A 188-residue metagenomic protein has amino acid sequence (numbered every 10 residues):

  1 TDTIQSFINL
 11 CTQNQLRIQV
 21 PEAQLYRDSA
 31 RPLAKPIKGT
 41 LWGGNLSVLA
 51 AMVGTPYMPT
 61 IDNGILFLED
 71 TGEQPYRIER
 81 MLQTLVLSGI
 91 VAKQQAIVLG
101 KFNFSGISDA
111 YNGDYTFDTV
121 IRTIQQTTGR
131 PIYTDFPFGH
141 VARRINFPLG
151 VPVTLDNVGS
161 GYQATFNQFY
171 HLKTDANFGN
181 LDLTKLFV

Functional and structural regions predicted by a protein language model:
T1-V48: Conserved anion/nucleotide-ligand pocket segment
I8-V20, A51-G54, M58, Q83 (+2 more regions): Generic secondary-structure signature for well-ordered alpha-helical cores
K35-P36, L41-G44, M52, P59-N63 (+1 more regions): Short gly/pro-enriched beta-turn/loop segments at secondary-structure junctions
K35-P36, V48-G54, M81-T84, G139: Glycine-rich, charged/polar anion/phosphate-binding loops that engage phosphate groups from diverse ligands
Y57-F117: Internal helical hairpin/lid segments
K101-V188: ATP/nucleoside-binding phosphotransfer catalytic cores, i.e., glycine-rich phosphate-binding loops
